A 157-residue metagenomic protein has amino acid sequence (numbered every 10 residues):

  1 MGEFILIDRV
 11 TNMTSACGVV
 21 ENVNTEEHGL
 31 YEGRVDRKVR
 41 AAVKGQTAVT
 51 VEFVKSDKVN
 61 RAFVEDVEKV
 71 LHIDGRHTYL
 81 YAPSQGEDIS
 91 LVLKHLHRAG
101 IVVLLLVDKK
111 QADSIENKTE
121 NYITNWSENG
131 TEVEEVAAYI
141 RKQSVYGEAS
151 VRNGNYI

Functional and structural regions predicted by a protein language model:
M1-D57, D66-K69, I73: C-terminal effector modules of nucleic-acid-centric enzymes and ribosome-associated factors
S15, E32-G45, A138-I157: C-terminal accessory "lid"/substrate-recognition subdomains
V54-K58, A82-S84, L106-K110, S127-G130: Structural motif
F63: Hydrophobic positions on the alpha1 helix immediately C-terminal to the Walker A/P-loop
R76-T119: Conserved nucleotide-sensing/catalytic segment adjacent to the nucleotide-binding pocket in NTP-handling enzymes
V107-G154: Replace "adjacent to P-loop NTPase cores in ATP/GTP-dependent enzymes" with "adjacent to NTP-binding cores
